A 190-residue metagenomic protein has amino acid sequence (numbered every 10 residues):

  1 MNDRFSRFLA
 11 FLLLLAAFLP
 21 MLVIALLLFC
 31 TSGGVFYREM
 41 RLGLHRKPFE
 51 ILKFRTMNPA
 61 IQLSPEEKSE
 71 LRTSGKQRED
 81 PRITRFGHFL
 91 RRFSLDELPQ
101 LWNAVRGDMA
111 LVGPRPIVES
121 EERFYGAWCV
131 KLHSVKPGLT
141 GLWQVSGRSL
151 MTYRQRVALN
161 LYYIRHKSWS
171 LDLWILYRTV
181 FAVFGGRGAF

Functional and structural regions predicted by a protein language model:
M1, A16, G75-E79, L90-R91 (+1 more regions): Aromatic-acidic/polar surface patches that form glycan- and anion
M1-Q62, W169, W174-F190: A hydrophobic, helix-centered structural microdomain
S6, D96-E97, N160, D172: Acidic active-site catalytic centers that drive phospho-/nucleotidyl reactions and related ester hydrolyses
I24, V112-P114, S120, Y153-R154 (+1 more regions): Short, hydrophobic secondary-structure boundary micro-motifs
C30, R92-D96, V112, R148 (+1 more regions): Residue-level signal for short amphipathic helical patches enriched in basic/charged and nearby hydrophobic residues
Y37-R82, T140-A158: Short, glycine-rich, amphipathic interfacial segments at transmembrane boundaries or analogous
R72, W128, L132-F190: C-terminal terminal-structure detector
S74-V135, L176-T179: A short, structured surface patch at a secondary-structure boundary
